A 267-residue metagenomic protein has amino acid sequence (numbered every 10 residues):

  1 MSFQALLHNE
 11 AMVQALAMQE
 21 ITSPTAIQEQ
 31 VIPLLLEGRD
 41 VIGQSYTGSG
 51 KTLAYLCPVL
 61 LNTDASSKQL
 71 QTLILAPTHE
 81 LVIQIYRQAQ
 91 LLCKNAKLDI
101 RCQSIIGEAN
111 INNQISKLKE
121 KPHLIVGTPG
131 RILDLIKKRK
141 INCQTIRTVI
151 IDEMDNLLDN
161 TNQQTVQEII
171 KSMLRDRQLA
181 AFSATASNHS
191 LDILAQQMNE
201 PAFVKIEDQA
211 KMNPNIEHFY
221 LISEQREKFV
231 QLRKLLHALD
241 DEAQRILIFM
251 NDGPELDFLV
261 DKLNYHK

Functional and structural regions predicted by a protein language model:
S2-K267: Conserved helicase RecA-like core
